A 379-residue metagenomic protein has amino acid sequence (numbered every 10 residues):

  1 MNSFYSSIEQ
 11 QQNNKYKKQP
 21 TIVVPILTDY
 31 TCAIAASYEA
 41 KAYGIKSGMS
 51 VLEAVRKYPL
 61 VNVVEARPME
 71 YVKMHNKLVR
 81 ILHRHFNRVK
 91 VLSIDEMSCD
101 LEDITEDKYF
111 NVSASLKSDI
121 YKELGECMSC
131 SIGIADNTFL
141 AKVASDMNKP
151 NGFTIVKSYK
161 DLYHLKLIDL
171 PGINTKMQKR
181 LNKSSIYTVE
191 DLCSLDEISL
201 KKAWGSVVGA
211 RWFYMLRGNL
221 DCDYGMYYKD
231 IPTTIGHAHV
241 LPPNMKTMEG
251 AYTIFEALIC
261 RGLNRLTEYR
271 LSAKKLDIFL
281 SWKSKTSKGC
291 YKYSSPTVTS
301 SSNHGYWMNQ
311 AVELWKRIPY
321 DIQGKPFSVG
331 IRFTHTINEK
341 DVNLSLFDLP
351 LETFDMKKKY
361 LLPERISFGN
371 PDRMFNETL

Functional and structural regions predicted by a protein language model:
M1-I94, S98, L116, Y214-L216 (+1 more regions): Residues that scaffold, gate, or flank divalent-cation-dependent active/transport sites
S7, P296-L379: Acidic, metal-coordinating catalytic segment for phosphate/diphosphate chemistry, firing primarily on the Nudix
G44, A54, D95, I132-G133 (+5 more regions): A residue-level signal for conserved active-site and pocket-lining positions in enzyme catalytic cores
L92-E96, C127, A135-T138, L271-K275 (+1 more regions): Short Gly/Ser/Thr- and Asp/Glu-enriched loop/turn motifs at secondary-structure junctions
S98-S118, N148, S185: Catalytic palm subdomain of template-directed nucleic-acid polymerases, centered on the conserved carboxylate motif
S113-N137: Polymerase palm active-site segment centered on the conserved acidic dipeptide of motif C
K122, I134, S145-D221: Compact, charge-rich alpha-helical regulatory domains located at protein termini
N182-K325, D341-N343: DNA-contacting surface of Y-family translesion DNA polymerases
